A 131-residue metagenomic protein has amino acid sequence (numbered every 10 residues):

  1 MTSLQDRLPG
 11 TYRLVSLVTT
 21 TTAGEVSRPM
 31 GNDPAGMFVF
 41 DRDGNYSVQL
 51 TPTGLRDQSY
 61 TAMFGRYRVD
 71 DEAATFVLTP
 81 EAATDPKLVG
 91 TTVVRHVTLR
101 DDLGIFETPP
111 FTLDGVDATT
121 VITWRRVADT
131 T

Functional and structural regions predicted by a protein language model:
M1-A62, D70-T131: Lipid interaction determinants
